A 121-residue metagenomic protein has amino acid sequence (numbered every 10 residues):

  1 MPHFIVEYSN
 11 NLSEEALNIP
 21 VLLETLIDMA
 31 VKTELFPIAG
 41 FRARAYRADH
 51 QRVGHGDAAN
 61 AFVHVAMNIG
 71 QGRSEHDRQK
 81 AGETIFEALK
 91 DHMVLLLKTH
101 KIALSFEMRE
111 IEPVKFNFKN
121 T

Functional and structural regions predicted by a protein language model:
M1-T121: A domain-level signal for the structural core that forms small-molecule/cofactor-binding pockets and catalytic centers
